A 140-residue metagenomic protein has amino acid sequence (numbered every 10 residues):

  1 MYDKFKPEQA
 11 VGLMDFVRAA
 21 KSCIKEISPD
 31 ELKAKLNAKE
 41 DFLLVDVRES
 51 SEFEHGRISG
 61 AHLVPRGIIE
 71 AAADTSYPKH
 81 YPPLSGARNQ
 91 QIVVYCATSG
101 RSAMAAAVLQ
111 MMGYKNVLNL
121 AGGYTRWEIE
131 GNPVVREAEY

Functional and structural regions predicted by a protein language model:
M1-F42, S50-Q91, G100-Y140: Rhodanese-like catalytic fold shared by cysteine-dependent sulfurtransferases and DSP/PTP-type phosphatases
Y95: Short, surface-exposed ligand- or partner-binding patches at beta-edge/loop junctions that are enriched in aromatics
